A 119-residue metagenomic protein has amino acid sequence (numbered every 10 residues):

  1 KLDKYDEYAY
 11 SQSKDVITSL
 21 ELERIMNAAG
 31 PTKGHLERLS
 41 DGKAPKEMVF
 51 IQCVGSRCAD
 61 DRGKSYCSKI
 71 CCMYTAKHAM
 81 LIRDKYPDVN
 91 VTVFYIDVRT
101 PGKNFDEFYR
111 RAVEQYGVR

Functional and structural regions predicted by a protein language model:
L2-G102: Rossmann-like dinucleotide/flavin-binding elements
D6, N104-Y116: Short, aromatic/basic amphipathic alpha-helical patches
N90-V93, V113-R119: A conserved beta-strand/loop element that lines the FAD pocket in flavoprotein oxidoreductases
